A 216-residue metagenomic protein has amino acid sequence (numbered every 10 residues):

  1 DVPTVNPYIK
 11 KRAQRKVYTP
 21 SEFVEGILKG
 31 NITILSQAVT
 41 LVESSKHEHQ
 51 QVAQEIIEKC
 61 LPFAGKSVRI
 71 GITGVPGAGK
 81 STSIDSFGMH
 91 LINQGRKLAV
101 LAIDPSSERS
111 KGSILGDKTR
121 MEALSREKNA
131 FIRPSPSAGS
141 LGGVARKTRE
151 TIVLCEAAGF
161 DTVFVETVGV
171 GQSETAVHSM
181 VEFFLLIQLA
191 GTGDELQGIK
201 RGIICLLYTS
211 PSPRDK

Functional and structural regions predicted by a protein language model:
D1-E25: Long, basic/Gly/Ser/Thr-rich N-terminal segments that mediate initial subcellular attachment or targeting
E25-L28, Q37-S67, M89-S173, L186: Nucleotide-state-sensitive switch-loop elements of NTP-binding domains
I72: Hydrophobic anchor at the beta1->P-loop junction of P-loop NTPases
G77: Walker A (P-loop) phosphate-binding loop of P-loop NTPases
K80: Conserved lysine of the Walker
S83: Hydrophobic positions on the alpha1 helix immediately C-terminal to the Walker A/P-loop
D104, Y208-K216: Single conserved hydrophobic/aromatic residue that forms the stacking wall/gate of nucleotide- or nucleobase-binding
A176-L189, G202, L206-L207: Inter-motif core of Ras-like GTPase G domains
